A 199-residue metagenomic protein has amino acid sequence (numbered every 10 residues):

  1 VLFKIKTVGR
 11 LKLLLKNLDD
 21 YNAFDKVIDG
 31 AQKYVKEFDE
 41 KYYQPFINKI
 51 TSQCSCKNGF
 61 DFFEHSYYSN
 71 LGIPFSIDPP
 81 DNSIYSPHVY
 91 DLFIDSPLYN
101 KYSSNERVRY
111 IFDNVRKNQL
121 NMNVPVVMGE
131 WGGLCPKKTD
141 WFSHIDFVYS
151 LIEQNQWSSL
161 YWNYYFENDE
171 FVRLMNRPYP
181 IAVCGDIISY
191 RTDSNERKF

Functional and structural regions predicted by a protein language model:
V1-I94, L98, K117-L134, Q154-W157: Active-site region of glycoside hydrolase catalytic domains
K33-Q44, N105-R109, F142, D146: Non-membrane alpha-helical structural segments and their capping/turn regions in soluble enzymes
I73-P79, S86, Y90, S96-P97 (+3 more regions): Aromatic-rich peripheral "rim/lid" segments of glycoside hydrolase catalytic domains that contact and position glycan
R109-Q119: A short, acidic, amphipathic alpha-helical segment used as a generic capping/interface helix at domain edges
